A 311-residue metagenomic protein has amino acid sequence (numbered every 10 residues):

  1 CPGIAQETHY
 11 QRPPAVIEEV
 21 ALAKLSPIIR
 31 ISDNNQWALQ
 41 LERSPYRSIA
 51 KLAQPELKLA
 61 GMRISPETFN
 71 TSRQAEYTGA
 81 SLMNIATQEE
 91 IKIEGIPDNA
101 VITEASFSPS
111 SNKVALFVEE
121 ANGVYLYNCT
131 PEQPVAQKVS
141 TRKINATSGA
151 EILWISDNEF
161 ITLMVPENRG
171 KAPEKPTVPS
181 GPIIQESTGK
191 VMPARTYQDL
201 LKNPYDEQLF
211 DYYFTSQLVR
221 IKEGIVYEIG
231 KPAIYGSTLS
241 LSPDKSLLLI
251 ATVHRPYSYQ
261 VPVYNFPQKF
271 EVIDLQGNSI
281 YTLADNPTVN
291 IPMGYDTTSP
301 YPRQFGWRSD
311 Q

Functional and structural regions predicted by a protein language model:
C1-P2: Bacterial N-terminal signal peptides
A5-Q311: Beta-propeller folds
